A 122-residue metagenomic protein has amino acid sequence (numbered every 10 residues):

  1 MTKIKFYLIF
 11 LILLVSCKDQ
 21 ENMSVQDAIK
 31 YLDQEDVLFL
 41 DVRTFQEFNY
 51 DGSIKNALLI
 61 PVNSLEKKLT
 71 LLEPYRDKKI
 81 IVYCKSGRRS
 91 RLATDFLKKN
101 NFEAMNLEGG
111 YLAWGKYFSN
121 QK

Functional and structural regions predicted by a protein language model:
T2-K5, C17-Y31, V37, Q46-K79 (+1 more regions): Rhodanese-like catalytic fold shared by cysteine-dependent sulfurtransferases and DSP/PTP-type phosphatases
F10-K18: Hydrophobic h-region of N-terminal signal peptides that target proteins for export in Gram-negative bacteria
L11-I12, F45-E47: Intrinsically disordered, low-complexity boundary segments flanking structured domains
F39-D41: Structural scaffold elements adjacent to functional motifs in cytosolic proteins
